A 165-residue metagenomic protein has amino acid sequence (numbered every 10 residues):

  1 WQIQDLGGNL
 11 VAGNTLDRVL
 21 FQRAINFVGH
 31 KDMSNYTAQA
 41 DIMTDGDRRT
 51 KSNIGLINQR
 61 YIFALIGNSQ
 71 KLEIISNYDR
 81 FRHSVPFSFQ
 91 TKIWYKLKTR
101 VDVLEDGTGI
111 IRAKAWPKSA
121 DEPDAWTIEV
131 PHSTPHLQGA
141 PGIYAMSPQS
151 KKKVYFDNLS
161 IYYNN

Functional and structural regions predicted by a protein language model:
I3-Q4, I66, R100-L104: Short beta-strand micro-motifs enriched in acidic
L6-D79: Secretory/extracellular carbohydrate-interaction modules and structurally similar beta-sandwich "look-alikes"
A24-H30, R82-F89, V130-H132, Y144-M146: Beta-strand-rich interaction surfaces with strong enrichment in secreted/lumenal proteins
A38-A40, K92-E105, G109-A115: Short tryptophan-centered beta-strand motifs in secreted/extracellular beta-sheet-rich domains of glycan-recognition
A40, D157-I161: Extracellular beta-strand elements of beta-rich domains used for carbohydrate recognition/degradation or cell-matrix
Y61-F63, R80-V85, A120-I128: Surface-exposed loop/edge segments in extracytoplasmic proteins
S76-R100: Short, aromatic/His-centered strand-loop micro-motif at the edge of beta-sheets
E122-Y155: Flexible glycan-contacting loops in extracellular carbohydrate-active proteins
